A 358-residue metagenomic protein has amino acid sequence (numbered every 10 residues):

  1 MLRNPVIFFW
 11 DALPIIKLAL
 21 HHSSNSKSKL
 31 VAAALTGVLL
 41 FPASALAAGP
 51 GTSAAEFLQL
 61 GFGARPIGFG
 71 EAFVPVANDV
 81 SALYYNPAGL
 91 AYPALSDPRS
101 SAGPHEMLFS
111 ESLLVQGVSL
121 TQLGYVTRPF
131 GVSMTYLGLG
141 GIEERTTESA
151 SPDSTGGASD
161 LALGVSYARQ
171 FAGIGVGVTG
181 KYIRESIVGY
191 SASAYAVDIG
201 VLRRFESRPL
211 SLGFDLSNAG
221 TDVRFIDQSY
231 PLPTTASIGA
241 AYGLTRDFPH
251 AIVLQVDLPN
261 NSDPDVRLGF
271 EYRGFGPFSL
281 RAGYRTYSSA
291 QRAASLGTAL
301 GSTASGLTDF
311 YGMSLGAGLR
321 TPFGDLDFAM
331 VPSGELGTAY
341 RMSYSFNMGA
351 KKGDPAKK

Functional and structural regions predicted by a protein language model:
M1-F57, G349-K358: Cleavable N-terminal export/targeting peptides
A48-K358: Subset of outer-membrane beta-barrel
